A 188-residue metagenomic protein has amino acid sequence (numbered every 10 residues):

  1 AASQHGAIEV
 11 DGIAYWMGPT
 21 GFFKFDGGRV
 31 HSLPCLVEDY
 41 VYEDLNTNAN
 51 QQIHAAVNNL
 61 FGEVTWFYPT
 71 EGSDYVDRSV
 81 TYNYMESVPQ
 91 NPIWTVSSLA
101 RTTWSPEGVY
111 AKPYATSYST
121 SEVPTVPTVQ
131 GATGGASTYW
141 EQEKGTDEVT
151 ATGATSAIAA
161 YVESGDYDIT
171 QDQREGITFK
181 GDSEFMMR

Functional and structural regions predicted by a protein language model:
A2-I13, P19-R188: Beta-sheet repeat architectures centered on beta-propellers
